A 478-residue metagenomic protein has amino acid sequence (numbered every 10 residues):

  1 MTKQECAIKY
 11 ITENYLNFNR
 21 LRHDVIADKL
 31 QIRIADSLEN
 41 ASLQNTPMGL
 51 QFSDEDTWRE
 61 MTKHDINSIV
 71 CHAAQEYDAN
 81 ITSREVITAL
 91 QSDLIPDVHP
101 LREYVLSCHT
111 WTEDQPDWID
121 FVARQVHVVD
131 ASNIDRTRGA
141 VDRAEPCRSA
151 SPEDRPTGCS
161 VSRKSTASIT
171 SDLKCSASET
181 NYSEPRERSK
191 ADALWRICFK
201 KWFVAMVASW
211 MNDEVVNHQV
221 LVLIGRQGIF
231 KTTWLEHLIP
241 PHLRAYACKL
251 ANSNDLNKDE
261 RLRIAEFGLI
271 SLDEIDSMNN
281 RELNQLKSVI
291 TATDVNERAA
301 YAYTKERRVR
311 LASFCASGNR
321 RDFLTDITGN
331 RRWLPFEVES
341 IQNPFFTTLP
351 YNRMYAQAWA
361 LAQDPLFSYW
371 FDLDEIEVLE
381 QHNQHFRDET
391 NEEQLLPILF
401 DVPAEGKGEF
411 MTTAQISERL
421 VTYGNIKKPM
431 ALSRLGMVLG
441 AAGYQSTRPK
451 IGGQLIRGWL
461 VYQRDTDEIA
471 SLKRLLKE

Functional and structural regions predicted by a protein language model:
M1-N133, S176, A193, I197 (+4 more regions): N-terminal nucleic-acid engagement/recognition segments and initiation subdomains in replication, restriction
S92-V141, A177-A265: P-loop NTPase catalytic core of nucleic-acid-dependent motor ATPases
S132-D142, P146, E153-D154, S168 (+3 more regions): DNA transaction DNA-binding modules
E260-A265, A299-S317: AAA+/SF3 P-loop NTPase mechanochemical coupling elements
F267-T291, L324-G329: Conserved AAA+/SF3 P-loop NTPase catalytic/coupling segment centered on the Walker-B
L283-E306: Conserved catalytic/switch belt of AAA+ P-loop NTPases
L324-N343: A short helix-turn-beta junction within AAA+ P-loop NTPase domains corresponding to the substrate/partner-engaging
T347-N383: Long, low-complexity, charged/polar intrinsically disordered regions in eukaryotic proteins
